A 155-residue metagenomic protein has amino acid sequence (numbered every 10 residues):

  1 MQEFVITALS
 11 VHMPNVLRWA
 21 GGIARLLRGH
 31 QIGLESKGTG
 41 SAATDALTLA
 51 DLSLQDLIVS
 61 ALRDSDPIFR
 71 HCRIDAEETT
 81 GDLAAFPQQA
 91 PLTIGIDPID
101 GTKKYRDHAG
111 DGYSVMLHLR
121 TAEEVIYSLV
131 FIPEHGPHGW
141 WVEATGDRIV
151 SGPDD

Functional and structural regions predicted by a protein language model:
M1-I99: N-terminal subdomain of lithium-sensitive/metallo-dependent phosphomonoesterases centered on the IMPase/IPPase/PAP
P87-G146: DPxDG-like acidic metal-binding loop motif
R148-S151: Short helix-loop capping/hinge motifs at secondary-structure junctions, enriched in acidic/polar residues
D154-D155: An extended, acidic
